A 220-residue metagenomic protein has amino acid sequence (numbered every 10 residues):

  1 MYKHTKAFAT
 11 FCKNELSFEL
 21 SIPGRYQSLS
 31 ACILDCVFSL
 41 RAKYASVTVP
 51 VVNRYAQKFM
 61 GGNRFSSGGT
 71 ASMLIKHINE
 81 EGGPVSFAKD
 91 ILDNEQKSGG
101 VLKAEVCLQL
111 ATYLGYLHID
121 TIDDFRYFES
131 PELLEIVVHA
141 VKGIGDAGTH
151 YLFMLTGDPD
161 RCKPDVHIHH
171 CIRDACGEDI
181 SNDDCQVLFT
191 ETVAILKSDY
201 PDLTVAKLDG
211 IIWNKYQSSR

Functional and structural regions predicted by a protein language model:
M1-F18, Q217-R220: Intrinsically disordered, low-complexity, charged terminal extensions of DNA damage-control enzymes
L20-A31, K43, D93-K103, S198-A206: Structural motif
S28-A31, A45-K58, G68, G100-A111: Non-catalytic DNA-binding core/recognition domains of DNA-processing enzymes
A31-K43, V106-Y113, M154, A206-Q217: Short, hydrophobic/amphipathic alpha-helical patches that form generic packing surfaces within helical domains
F38, F128-E178: Catalytic DNA-binding helix-loop module of base-excision-repair DNA glycosylases/AP lyases
S46-P50, L102, K163, H167 (+3 more regions): Alpha-helix N-cap and coil->helix boundary residues
G61-V141: Alpha-helical ds-nucleic-acid-binding substructure associated with the helix-hairpin-helix region of base-excision DNA
D183-R220: A basic, often C-terminal nucleic-acid-binding module that engages the phosphate backbone, implemented in DNA
